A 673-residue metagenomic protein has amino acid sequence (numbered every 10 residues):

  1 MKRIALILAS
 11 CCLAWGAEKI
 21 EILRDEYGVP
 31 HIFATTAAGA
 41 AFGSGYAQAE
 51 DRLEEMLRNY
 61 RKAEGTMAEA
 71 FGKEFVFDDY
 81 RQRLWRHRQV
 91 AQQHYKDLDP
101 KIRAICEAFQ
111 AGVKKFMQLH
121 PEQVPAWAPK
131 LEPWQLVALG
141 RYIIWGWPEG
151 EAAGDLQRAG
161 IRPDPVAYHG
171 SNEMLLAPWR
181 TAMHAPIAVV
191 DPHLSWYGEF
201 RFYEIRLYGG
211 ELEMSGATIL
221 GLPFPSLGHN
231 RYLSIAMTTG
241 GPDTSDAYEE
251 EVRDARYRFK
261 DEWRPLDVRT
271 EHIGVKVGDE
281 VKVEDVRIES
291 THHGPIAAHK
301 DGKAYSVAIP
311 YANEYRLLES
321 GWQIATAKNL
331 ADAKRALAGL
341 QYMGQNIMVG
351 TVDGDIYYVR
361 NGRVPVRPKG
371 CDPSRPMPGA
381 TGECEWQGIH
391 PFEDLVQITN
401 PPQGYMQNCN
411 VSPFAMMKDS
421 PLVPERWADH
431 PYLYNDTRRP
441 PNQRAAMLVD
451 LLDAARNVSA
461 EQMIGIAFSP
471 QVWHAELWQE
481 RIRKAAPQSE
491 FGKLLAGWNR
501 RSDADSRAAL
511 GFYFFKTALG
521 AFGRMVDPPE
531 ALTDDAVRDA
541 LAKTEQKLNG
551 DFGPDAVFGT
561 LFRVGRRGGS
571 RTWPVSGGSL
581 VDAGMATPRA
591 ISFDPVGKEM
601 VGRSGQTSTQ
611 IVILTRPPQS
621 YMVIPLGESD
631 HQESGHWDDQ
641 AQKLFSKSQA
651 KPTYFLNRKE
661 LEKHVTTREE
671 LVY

Functional and structural regions predicted by a protein language model:
A5-G16: Hydrophobic h-region of N-terminal signal peptides that target proteins for export in Gram-negative bacteria
A17-E480, R500-Y673: C-terminal/peripheral segments of proteins
E480-S489, K493-A496: Large, well-folded core regions of big proteins
